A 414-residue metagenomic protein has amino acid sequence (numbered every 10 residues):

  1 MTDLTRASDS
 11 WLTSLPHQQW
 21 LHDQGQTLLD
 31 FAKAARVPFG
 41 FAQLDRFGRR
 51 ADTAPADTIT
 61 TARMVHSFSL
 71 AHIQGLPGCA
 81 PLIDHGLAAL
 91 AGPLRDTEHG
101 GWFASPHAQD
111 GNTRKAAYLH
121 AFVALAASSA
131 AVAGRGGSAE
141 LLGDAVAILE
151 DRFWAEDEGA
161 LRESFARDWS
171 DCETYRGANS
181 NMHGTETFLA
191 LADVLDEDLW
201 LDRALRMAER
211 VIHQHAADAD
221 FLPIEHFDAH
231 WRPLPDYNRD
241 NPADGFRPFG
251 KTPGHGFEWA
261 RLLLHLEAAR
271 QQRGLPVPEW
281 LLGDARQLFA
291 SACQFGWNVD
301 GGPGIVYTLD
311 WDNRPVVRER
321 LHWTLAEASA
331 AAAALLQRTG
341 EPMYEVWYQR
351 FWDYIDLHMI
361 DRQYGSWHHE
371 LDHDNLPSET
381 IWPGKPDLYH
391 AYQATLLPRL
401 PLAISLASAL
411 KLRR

Functional and structural regions predicted by a protein language model:
M1-R414: Glycan-recognition and catalytic cores of secretory/periplasmic carbohydrate-active enzymes
